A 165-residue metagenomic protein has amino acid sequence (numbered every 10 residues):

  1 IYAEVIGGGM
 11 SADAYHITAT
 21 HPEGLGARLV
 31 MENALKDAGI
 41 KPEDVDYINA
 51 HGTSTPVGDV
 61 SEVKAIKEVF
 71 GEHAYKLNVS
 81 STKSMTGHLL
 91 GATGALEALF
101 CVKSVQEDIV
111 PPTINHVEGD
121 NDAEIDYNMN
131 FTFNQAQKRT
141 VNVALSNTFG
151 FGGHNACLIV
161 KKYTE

Functional and structural regions predicted by a protein language model:
I1-A38, Y47, E165: Condensing-enzyme catalytic core mediating Claisen C-C bond formation in acyl metabolism
I1-E4, I40-D46, K76-N78, P111-I114: Flexible, glycine/charged-enriched surface loops at secondary-structure junctions
V5, V45, A50-H51, A98 (+1 more regions): Conserved small-residue
G7-A14, G52-S54, K83, F149-G150 (+1 more regions): Glycine-rich beta-alpha junction loops
P22-V30, I40-E43, V57, S61-K64 (+4 more regions): Conserved active-site and cofactor/substrate-binding residues in soluble primary-metabolism enzymes
V30-A38, A65, V69, C101 (+1 more regions): Stable alpha-helical structural segments in soluble proteins, enriched in small hydrophobic residues
K64-A95: Conserved catalytic cysteine-centered active-site region of acyl-thioester-dependent Claisen-condensing enzymes
T93-E165: Conserved beta-strand-centric core segments of catalytic alpha/beta enzyme folds
